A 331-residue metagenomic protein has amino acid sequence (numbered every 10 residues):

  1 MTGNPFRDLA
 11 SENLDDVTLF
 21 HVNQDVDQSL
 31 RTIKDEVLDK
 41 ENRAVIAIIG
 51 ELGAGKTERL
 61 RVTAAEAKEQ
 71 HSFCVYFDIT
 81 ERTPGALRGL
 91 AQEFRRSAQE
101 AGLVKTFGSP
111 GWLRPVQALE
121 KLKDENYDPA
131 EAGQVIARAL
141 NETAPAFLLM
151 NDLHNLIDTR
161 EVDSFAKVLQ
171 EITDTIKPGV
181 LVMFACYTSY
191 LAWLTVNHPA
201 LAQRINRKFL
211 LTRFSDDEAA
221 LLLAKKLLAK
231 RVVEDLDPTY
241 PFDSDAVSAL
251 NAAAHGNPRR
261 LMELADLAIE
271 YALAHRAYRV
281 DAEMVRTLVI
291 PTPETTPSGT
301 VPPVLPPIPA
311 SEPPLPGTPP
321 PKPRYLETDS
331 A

Functional and structural regions predicted by a protein language model:
M1-A44, T295-A331: A short, basic N-terminal segment
V17, F77, L119, R204-L211: Short hinge/gating elements
H21-V22, F214, F242, V280: Alpha-helical hairpin
D27-L30, T57, P84, A130-G133 (+5 more regions): Amphipathic alpha-helical transducer elements in NTP-driven molecular machines
D35-M150, L156-V162: P-loop NTPase nucleotide-binding core
E36, E66, Q70, S97-A101 (+8 more regions): Conserved, well-folded catalytic cores of nucleic-acid-processing and energy-transducing macromolecular machines
G133-Q134, E142, F147, L228-A331: C-terminal alpha-helical "lid" subdomain
A144-F147, N155-V247: The catalytic "switch" region of P-loop NTPases
